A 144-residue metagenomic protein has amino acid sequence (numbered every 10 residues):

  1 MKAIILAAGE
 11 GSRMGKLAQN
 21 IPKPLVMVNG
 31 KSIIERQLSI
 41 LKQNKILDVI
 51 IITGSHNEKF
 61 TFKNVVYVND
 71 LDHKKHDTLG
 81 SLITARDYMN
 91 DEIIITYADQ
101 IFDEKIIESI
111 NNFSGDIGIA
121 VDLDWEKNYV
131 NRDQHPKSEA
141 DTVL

Functional and structural regions predicted by a protein language model:
K2-I5, R13, M27, K31-I95: Conserved N-terminal catalytic core of the sugar/cofactor nucleotidyltransferase
K16: Canonical Radical SAM [4Fe-4S] cluster-binding loop centered on the CxxxCxxC motif and its immediate flanking residues
Q19-P24: Short alpha-helical oligomerization interface
N57-E58, R86, D103-K105, K127: Short, well-ordered alpha-helical microsegments
A98-I101: The conserved acidic donor/metal-binding loop of glycosyltransferases
E104-L144: Conserved core of the sugar-phosphate nucleotidyltransferase
